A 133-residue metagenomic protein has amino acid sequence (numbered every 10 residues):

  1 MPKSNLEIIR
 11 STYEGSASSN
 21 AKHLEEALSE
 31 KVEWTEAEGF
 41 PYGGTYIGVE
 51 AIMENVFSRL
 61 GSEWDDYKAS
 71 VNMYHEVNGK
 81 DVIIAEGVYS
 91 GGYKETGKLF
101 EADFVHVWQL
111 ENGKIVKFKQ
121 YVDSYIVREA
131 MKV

Functional and structural regions predicted by a protein language model:
M1-K22, E26, E30, K132-V133: Short, low-complexity N-terminal intrinsically disordered segments enriched in polar/charged residues
N5-L6, P41, S90: A short, structure-level motif marking secondary-structure boundaries and short turns
I9-T12, H23-E25, V32, G48 (+4 more regions): Hydrophobic pocket/interface hotspot
Y13-L24, V49, Y67-N72, G91-G92: Phosphate-binding glycine-rich loops and adjacent basic patches that engage nucleotide phosphates, nucleic-acid
S29-N78: A solvent-exposed, acidic/Ser-Thr-rich amphipathic alpha-helical stretch
F57-V133: A beta-strand edge to alpha-helix "cap/lid" segment located at domain peripheries
